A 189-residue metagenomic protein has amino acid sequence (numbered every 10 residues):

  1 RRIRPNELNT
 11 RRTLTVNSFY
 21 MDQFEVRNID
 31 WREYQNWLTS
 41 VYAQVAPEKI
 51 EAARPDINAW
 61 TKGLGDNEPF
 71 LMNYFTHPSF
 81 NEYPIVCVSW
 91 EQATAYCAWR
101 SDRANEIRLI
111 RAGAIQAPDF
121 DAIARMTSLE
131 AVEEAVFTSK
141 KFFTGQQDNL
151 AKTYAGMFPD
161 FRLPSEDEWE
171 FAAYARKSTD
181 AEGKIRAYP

Functional and structural regions predicted by a protein language model:
R1-P5, T13-V16: Mature N-terminal segment immediately following signal peptide/propeptide cleavage in secreted/periplasmic
N9-T13, D22: Short, surface-exposed beta-strand/loop micro-motifs that present aromatic residues
N17-Y188: Active-site microenvironments of metalloenzymes and redox enzymes
